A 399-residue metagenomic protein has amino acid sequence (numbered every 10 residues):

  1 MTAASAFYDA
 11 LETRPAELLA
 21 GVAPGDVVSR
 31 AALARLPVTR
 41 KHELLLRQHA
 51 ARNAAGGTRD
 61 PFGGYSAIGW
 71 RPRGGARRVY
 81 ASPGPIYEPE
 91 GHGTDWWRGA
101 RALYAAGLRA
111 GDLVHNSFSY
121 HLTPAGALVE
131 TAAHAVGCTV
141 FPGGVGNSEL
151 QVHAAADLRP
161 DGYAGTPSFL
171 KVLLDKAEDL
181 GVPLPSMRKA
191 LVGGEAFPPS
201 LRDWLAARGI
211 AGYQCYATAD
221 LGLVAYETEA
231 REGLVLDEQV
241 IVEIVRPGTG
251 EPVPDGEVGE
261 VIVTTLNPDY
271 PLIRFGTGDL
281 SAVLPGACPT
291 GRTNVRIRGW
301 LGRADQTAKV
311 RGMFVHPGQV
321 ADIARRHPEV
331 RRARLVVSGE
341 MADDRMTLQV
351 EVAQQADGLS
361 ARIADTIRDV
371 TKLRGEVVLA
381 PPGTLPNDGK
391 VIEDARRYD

Functional and structural regions predicted by a protein language model:
M1-A105, R109, T249, A342-T347 (+3 more regions): Nucleotide 5′-phosphate-binding alpha/beta core
A6, V136-D399: Active-site glycine/GP-rich loop and adjacent strand/helix microenvironment that borders small-molecule binding pockets
T13, P124-G126, V320: A generic structural signal for solvent-exposed, polar alpha-helical segments
A31, T39-R208, L221, R231-E232 (+1 more regions): Active-site phosphate/ATP/adenylate-binding loop shared across adenylate-forming ligases
